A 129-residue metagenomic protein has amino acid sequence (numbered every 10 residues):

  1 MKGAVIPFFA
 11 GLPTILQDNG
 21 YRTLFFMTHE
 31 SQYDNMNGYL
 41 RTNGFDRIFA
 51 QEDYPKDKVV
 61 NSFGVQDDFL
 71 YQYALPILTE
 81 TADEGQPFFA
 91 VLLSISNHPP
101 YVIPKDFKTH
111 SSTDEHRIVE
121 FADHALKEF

Functional and structural regions predicted by a protein language model:
M1-F129: Solvent-exposed soluble domains appended to multi-pass membrane proteins
